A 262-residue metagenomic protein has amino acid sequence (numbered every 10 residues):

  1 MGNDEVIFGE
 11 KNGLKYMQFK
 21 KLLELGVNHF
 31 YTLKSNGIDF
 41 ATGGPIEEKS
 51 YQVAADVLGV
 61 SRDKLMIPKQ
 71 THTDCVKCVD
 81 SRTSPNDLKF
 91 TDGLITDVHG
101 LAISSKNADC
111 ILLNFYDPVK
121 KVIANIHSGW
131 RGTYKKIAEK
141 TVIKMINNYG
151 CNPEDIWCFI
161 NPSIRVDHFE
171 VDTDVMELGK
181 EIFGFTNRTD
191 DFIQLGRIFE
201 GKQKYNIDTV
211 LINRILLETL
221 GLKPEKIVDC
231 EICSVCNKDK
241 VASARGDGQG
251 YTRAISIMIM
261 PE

Functional and structural regions predicted by a protein language model:
M1-E262: Active-site microenvironment for binding and transforming phosphate-containing groups
